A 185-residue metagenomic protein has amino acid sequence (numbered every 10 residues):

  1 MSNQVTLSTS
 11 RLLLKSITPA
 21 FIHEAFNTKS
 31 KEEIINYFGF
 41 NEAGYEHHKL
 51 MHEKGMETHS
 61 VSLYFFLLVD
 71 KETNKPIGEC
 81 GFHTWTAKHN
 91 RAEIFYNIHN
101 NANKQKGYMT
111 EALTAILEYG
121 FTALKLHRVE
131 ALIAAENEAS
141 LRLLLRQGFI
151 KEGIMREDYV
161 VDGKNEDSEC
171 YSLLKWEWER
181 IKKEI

Functional and structural regions predicted by a protein language model:
M1-N36, F65, V69-I185: Acyl-donor (CoA/ACP) binding surface of acyl/acetyltransferases
T18, Y45-K49, V61, L113: A structural signal for well-ordered alpha-helical scaffolds and beta->alpha junctions
E33-K54: Conserved GNAT-fold acetyl-CoA-binding loop/helix
K54-G55, Y119: A generic secondary-structure signal
G55-L67: A short helix-loop-beta-strand connector motif used in the catalytic cores of GNAT acetyltransferases and, in some
